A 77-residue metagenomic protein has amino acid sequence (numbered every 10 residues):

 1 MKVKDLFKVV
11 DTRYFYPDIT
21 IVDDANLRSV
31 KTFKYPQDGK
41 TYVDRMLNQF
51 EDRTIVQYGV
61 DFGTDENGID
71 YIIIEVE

Functional and structural regions predicted by a protein language model:
M1-K2: Short, structural beta-strand-to-alpha-helix junction motif
F15-I74: Acidic, low-complexity, intrinsically disordered interaction modules
